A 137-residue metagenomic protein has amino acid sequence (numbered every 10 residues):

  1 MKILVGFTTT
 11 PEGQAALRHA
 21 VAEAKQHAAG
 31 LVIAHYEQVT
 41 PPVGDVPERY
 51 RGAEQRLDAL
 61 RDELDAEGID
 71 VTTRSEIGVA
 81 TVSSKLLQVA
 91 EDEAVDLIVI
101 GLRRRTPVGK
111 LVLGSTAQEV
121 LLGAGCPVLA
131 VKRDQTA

Functional and structural regions predicted by a protein language model:
M1-P47, D65-I69: Small/aliphatic-rich secondary-structure junction motif
H35-Y36, L97, G101-R103, K132-R133: Short secondary-structure boundary segments
P47-D58: Short, surface-exposed alpha-helical segments at coil->helix boundaries
A66-I98, T136-A137: Structural beta-alpha unit
I100-E119, A137: Glycine-rich, Arg-bearing micro-motifs that act as flexible, cationic patches
T116, A124-G125: Short, structured coil segments at secondary-structure junctions
C126-A137: Short, flexible loop segments at boundaries between secondary-structure elements
